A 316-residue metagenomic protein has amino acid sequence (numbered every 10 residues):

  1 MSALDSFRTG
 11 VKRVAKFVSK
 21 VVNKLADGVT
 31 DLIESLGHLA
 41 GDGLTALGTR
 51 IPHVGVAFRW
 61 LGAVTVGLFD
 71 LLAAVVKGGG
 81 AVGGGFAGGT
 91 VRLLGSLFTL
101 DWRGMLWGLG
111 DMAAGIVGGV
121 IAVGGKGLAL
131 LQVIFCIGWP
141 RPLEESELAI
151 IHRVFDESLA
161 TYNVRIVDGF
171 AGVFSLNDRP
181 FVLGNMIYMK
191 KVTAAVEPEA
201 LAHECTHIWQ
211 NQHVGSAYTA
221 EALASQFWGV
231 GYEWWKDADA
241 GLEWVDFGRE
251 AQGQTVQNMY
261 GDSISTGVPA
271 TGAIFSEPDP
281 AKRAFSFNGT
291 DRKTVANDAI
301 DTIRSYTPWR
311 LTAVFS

Functional and structural regions predicted by a protein language model:
M1-G127, L131: Membrane- and interface-active hydrophobic/amphipathic segments that mediate membrane binding, fusion, translocation
A57-W60, V117, V123-K126, L131-A160 (+1 more regions): Metalloprotease/metallohydrolase-associated module, dominated by Zn2+-dependent proteases
W139-M189: Peri-catalytic and regulatory segments of divalent metal-dependent proteins
G169-V173, I187, A194-A195, T206 (+2 more regions): Short, solvent-exposed loop/turn segments at secondary-structure junctions
F174-A202, G241-V245: Short pre-active-site segment immediately N-terminal to the catalytic Zn-binding motif
Y188, Q210, Q254-Q257: Structural recognition of the beta-strand scaffold that forms the well-ordered cores of secreted hydrolase catalytic
C205-A224: Catalytic Zn2+-binding segment of zinc metalloproteases
